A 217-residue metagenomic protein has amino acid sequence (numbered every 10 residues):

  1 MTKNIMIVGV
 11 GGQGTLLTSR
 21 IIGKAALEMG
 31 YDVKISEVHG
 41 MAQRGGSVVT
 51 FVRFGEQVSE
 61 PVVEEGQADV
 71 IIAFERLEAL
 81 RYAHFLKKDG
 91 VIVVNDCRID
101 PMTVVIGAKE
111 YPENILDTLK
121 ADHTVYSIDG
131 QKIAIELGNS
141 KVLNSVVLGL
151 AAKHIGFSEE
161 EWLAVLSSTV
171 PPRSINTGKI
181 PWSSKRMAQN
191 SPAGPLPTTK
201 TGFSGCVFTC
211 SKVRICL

Functional and structural regions predicted by a protein language model:
M1-P172: Active-site cofactor/cluster-binding pocket
T15, A79, K179, G202-G205: General alpha-helical segment detector with a strong preference for membrane-spanning helices and helix-boundary regions
V94-C97, K109-I115, G202-L217: A signal for specific C-terminal beta-sheet/loop modules enriched in small/flexible residues with GP/PG/PP motifs
S168-T169, R173-T177, W182-R186, S191 (+2 more regions): Low-acidity, Ser/Thr- and Arg-rich intrinsically disordered low-complexity segments
L196: Short beta-strand
